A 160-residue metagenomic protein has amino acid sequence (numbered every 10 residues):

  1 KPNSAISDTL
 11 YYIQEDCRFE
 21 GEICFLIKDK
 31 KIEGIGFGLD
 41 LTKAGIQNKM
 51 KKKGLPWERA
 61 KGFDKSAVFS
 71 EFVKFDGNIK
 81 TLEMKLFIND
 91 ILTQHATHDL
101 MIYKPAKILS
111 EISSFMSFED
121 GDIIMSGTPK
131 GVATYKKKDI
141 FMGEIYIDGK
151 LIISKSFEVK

Functional and structural regions predicted by a protein language model:
K1-I123, G131-K160: Catalytic-core "active-site belt" of small-molecule-metabolizing enzymes, emphasizing His/Asp/Glu-rich regions
